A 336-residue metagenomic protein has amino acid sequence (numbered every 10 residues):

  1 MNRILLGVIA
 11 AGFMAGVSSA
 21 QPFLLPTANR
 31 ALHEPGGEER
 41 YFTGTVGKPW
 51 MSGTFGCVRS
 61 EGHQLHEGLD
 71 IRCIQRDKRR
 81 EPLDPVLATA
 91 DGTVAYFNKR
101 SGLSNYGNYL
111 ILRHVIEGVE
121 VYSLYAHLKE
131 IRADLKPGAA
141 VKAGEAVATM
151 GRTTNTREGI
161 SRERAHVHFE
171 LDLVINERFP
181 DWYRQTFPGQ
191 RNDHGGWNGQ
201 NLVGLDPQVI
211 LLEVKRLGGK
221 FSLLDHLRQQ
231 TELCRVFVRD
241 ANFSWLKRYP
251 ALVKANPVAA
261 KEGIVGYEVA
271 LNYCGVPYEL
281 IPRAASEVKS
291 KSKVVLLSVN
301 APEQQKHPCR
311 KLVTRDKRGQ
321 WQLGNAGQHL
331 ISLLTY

Functional and structural regions predicted by a protein language model:
I4-M14: Sec-dependent N-terminal signal peptides
S19-N108, D193-Y336: Surface-exposed, glycine-biased beta-strand/turn segments
E67-K78, L112, V119, L171 (+1 more regions): Small beta-barrel nucleic-acid-binding modules, principally OB-folds
R72-R76, S123-R132, R152-E158, P188-N192: Short helix/strand-bridging catalytic loops that position acidic/His residues to coordinate divalent metals and engage
E81-L83, T89-R132, I160-H166: Zn2+-dependent peptidoglycan hydrolase active-site motif and core
T89, L135, A140-V141: Short, well-ordered loop/turn sites that connect or cap secondary structure elements
S104, Y109-L112, A139-G218: Conserved, short, structured surface segments that act as functional micro-motifs
